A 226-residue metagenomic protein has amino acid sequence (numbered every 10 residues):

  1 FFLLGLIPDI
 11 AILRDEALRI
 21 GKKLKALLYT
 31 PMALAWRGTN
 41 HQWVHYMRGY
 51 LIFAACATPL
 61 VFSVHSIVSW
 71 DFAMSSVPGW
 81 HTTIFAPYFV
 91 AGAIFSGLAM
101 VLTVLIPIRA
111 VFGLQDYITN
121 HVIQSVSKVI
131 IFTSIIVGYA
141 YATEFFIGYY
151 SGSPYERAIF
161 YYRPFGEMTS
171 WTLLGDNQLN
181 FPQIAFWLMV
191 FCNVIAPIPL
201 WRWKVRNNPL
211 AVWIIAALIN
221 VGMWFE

Functional and structural regions predicted by a protein language model:
L3-F186: Long, contiguous internal "core" modules enriched in hydrophobic/ aromatic residues
A140, N193, G222-M223: Alpha-helical transmembrane segments of multipass membrane proteins
F146, S153, V205-R206, I219: Short, glycine-/Ser/Thr-/acidic-enriched flexible segments
N180-A211: Extended C-terminal subregions enriched in glycine
A211-V221: Central hydrophobic cores of alpha-helical transmembrane segments in multi-pass integral membrane proteins
